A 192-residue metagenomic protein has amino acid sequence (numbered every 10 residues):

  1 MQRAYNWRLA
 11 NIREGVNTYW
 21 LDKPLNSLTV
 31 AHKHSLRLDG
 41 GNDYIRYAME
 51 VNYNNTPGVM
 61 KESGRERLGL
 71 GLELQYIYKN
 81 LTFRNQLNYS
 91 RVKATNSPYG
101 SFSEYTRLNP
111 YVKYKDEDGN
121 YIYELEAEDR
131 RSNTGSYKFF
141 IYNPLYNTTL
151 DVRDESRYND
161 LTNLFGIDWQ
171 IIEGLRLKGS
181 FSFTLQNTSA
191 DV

Functional and structural regions predicted by a protein language model:
M1-E62, S97-S101, Y114, L125-S136 (+2 more regions): Residues embedded in well-ordered regular secondary structure
N42-Y123, V152-S189: Transmembrane beta-barrel strand/turn architecture of Gram-negative outer membrane proteins
